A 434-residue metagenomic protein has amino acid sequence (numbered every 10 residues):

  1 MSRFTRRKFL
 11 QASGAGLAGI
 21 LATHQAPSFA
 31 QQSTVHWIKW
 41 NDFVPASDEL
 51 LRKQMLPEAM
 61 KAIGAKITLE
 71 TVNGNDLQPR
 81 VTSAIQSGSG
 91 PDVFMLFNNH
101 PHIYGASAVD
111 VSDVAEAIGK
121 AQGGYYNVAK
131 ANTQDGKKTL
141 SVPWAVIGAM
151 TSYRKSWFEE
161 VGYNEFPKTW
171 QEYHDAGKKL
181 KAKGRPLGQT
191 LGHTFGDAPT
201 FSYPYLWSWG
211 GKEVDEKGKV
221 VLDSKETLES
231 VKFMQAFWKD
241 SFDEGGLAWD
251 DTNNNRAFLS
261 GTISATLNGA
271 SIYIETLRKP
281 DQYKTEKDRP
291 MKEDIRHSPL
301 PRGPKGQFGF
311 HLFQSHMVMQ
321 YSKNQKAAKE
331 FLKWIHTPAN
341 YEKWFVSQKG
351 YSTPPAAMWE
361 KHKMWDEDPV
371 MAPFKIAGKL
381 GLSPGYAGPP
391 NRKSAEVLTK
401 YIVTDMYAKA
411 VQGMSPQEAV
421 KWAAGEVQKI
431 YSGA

Functional and structural regions predicted by a protein language model:
M1-L17: N-terminal secretory signal peptides and thylakoid transit peptides that target proteins across membranes
Q32, M55-Y125, S156-K168, N255-A257 (+2 more regions): Extracytoplasmic "Venus flytrap"/periplasmic binding protein-like
T34, K66, S83, E159 (+2 more regions): Conserved C-terminal helix/tail region of periplasmic/extracytoplasmic solute-binding proteins
F97-M150, K168, H174, F201 (+3 more regions): Hinge/lid segment of periplasmic solute-binding proteins
S112-V128, H193, W209-V231, R278-K292 (+3 more regions): Short, solvent-exposed loop/beta-turn-alpha elements that line the ligand-binding surface or hinge of extracytoplasmic
G123-N132, P290-P299, V346-T404: Long, aromatic- and glycine/proline-rich binding clefts that accommodate carbohydrate-like moieties
G136-W144, A149, H174-V220, E226 (+1 more regions): Extracytoplasmic/periplasmic solute-binding protein
A176-K179, G218-L247, R296, L300: Glycine-centered hinge/linker elements that transmit conformational signals in sensory and ligand-binding systems
